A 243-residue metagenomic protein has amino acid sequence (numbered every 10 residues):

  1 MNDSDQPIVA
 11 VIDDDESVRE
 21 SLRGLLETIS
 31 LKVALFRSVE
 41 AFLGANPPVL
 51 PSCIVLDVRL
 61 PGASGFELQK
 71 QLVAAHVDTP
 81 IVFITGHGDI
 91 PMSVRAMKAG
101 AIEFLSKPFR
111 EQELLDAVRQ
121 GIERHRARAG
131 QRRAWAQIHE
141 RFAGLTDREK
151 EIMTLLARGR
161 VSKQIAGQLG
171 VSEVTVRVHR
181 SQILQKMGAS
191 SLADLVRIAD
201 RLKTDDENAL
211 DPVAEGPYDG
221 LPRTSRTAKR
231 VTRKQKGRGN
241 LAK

Functional and structural regions predicted by a protein language model:
L35-C53: Acidic, metal-coordinating helix/loop segments flanking the phosphotransfer/catalytic sites of two-component signaling
R37-S38, S64-E67: Acidic catalytic/metal-coordinating carboxylates
G44, F66-V77, R95: Short amphipathic alpha-helix used as the core "switch/output" element in two-component signaling
D57, T85: Active-site residues of response regulator receiver
D89-P91, L105, F109-V118, Q164 (+1 more regions): C-terminal output helix
V161-D194: Recognition helix of helix-turn-helix DNA-binding domains
L184-K243: Basic, Lys/Arg-enriched C-terminal extension of HTH/homeodomain DNA-binding domains
